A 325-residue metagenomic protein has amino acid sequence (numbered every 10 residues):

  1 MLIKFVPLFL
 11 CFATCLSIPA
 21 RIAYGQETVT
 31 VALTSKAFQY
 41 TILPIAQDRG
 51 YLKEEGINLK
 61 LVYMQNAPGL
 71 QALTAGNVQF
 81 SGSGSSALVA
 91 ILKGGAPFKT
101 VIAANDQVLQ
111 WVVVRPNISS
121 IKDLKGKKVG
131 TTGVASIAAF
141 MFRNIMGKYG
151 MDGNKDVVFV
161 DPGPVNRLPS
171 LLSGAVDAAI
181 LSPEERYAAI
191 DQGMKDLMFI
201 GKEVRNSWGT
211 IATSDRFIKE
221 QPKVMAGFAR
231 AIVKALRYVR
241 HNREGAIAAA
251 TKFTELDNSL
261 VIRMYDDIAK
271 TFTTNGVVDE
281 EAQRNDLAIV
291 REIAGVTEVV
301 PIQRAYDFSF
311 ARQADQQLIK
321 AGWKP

Functional and structural regions predicted by a protein language model:
M1-F5: Positively charged n-region of N-terminal signal peptides that target proteins for export
V6-S17: Bacterial N-terminal signal peptides
I18-G25: Sec/Tat signal peptide C-region and signal peptidase I cleavage site
G25-D161, V165-S173, D177-P183, D196-F199 (+1 more regions): Short, glycine-/small- and polar/acidic-enriched structural segments that line small-molecule recognition paths
V78-Q79, S83, I268-Q283, Q313-I319: Short amphipathic alpha-helical segments at helix boundaries and their inter-helical linkers
A87, F159, V165-T254: Pocket-lining segment of extracytoplasmic ligand-binding domains
E220-V300: Secondary-structure end/capping motifs
R291-P325: Conserved C-terminal helix/tail region of periplasmic/extracytoplasmic solute-binding proteins
